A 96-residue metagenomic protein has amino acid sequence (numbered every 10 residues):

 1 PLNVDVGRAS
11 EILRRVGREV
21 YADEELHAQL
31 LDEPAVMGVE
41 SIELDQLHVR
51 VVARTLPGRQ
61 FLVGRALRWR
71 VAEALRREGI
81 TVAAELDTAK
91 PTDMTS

Functional and structural regions predicted by a protein language model:
V4, R14, R18-S96: Solvent-exposed, non-transmembrane regulatory segments of membrane-associated proteins
A9: Acidic-enriched catalytic cores of C-N bond-cleaving enzymes acting on peptides and small amides
